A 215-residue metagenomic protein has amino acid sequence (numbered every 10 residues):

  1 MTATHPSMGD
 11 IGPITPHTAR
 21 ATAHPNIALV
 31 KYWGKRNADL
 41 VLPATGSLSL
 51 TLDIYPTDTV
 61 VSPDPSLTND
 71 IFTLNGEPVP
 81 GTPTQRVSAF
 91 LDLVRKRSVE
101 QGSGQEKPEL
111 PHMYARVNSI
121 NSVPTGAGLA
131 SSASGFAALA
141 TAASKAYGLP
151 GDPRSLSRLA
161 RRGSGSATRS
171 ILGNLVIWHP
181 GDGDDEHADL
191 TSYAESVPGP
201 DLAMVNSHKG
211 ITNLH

Functional and structural regions predicted by a protein language model:
M1-T2, E186: Extended hydrophobic/aromatic-rich secondary-structure runs
T2-A127, T141-P153, H208-K209: ATP-binding N-lobe of GHMP and related small-molecule kinases
N37-A38, D53-Y55, G128, S134 (+4 more regions): Short capping/connector residues at structural and topological boundaries
V117, T125-S170, I177-W178: Long, hydrophobic, well-ordered secondary-structure blocks that form the structural core and pocket-lining surfaces
S155-H215: ATP-dependent small-molecule kinase catalytic core of the GHMP/sugar-kinase superfamily and closely related
